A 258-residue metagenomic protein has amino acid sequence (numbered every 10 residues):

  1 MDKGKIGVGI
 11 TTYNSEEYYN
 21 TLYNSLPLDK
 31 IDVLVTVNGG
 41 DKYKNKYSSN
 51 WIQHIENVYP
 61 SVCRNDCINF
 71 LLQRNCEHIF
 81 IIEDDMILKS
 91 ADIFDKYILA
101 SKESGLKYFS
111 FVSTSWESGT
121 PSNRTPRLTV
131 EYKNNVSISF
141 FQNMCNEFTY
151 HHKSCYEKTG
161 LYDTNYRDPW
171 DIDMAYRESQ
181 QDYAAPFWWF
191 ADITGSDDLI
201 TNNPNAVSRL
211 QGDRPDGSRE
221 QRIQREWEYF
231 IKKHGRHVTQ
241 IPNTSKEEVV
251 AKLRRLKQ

Functional and structural regions predicted by a protein language model:
T12-L28: Short, well-formed alpha-helical segments that are part of the catalytic scaffolds of diverse glycosyltransferases
S25-Q53: Acidic donor-binding segment of Leloir-type glycosyltransferases
I55-L71: Glycine-rich, basic loop-to-helix element that forms the pyrophosphate-binding segment of sugar-nucleotide handling
C76-I87: Short beta-strand-to-loop acidic/aromatic patch adjacent to the donor-nucleotide binding site
D92-Y108: Conserved donor-nucleotide/metal-binding helix-loop-beta segment in metal-dependent transferases, i.e., the alpha-helix
F109-N123: Short beta-strand-to-loop element that shapes/binds the nucleotide-sugar donor at the catalytic cleft/hinge
E131-H151: A recurrent flexible, glycine/aromatic-enriched loop bordering the glycosyltransferase active site that acts as
N165-Q258: C-terminal catalytic/acceptor-binding lobe
